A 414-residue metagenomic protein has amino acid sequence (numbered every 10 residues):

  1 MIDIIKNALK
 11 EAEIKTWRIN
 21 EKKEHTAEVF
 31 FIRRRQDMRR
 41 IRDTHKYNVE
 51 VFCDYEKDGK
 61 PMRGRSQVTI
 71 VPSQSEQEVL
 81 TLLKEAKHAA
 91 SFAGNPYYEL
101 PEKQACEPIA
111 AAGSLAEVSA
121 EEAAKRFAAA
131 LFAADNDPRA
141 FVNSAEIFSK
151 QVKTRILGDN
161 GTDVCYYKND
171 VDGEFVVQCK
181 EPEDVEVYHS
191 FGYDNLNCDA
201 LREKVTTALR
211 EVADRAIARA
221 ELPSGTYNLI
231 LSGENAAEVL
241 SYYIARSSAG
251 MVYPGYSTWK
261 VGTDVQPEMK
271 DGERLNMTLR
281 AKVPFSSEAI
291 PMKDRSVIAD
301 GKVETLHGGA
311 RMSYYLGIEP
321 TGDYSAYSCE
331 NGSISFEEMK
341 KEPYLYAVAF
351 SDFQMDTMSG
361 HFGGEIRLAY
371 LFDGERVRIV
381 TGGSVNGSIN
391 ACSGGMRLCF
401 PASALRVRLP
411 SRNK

Functional and structural regions predicted by a protein language model:
I2-T26, Y243-T278, D323-Y344: Short, compositionally biased leader-like segments
I5-N7, K15-E28, E76-Y166, T206-E234: Acidic low-complexity segments
K15-N48, S144-V164, P343-I366: Structured beta-strand/loop patches that form or line metal/cofactor-binding pockets in enzymes
H25-H88: N-terminal alpha-helical targeting/anchoring segments
F30, A124-E203, G250-N276: Extended amphipathic alpha-helical scaffolds
H45-G59, V164-D194, V297-A299, I366-D373: Short beta-strand elements
R63-Q74, K103-A120, E174-Q178, E183-R202: Short His/Asp/Glu-rich catalytic/ion-coordination signatures at enzyme active sites or charged loops
T263-K414: Dual-mode signal for accessory low-complexity, basic/Gly-rich regions
